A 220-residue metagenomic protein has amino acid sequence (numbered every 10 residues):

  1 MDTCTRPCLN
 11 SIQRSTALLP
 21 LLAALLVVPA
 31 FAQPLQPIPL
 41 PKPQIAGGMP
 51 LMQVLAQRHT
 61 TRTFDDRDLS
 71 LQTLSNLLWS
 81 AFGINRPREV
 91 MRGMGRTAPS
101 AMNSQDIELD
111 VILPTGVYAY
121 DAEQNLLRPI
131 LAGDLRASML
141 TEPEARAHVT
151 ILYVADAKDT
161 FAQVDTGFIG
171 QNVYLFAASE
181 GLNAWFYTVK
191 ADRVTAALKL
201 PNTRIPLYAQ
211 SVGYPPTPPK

Functional and structural regions predicted by a protein language model:
M1-Q13: N-terminal secretory signal peptides that target proteins for export/translocation
T16-P29: Bacterial N-terminal signal peptides
Q33-A147: N-terminal amphipathic, basic helical "cap/leader" segment at the start of enzyme domains
Q44, Y153-A157, Y214: Short, small-residue-rich loop/turn micro-motifs
R58, L77, L109, V149-A197: Small-aliphatic-rich amphipathic alpha-helix that forms the alpha element of a beta-alpha
A145-H148, L182, T203-I205: Short coil/turn connectors at secondary-structure junctions
K199-K220: A glycine-rich helix N-cap at a beta->alpha junction
